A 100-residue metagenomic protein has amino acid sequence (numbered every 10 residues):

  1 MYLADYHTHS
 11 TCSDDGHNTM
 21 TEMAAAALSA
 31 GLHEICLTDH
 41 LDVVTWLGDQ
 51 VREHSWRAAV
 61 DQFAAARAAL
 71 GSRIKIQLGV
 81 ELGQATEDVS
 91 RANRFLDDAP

Functional and structural regions predicted by a protein language model:
M1-T86, R91: An N-terminally biased module of ancient metal coordination in phosphate/nucleic-acid-related enzymes
L96-P100: Structural recognition of alpha->loop->beta junctions
